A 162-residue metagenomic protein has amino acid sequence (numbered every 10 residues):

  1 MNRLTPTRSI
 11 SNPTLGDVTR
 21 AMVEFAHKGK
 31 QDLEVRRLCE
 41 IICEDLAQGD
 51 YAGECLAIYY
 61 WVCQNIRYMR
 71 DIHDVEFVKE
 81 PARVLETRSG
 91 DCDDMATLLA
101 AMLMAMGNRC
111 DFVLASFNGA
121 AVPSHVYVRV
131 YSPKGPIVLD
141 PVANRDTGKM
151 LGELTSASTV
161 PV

Functional and structural regions predicted by a protein language model:
M1-V162: A structural boundary/capping signal
